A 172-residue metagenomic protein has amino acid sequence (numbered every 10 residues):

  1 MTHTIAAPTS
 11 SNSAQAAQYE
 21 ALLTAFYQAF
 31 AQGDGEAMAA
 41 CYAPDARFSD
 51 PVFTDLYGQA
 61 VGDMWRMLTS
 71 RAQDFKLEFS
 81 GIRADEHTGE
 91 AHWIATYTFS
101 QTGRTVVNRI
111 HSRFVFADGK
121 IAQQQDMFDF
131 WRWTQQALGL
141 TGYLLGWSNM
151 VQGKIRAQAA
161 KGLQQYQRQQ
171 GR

Functional and structural regions predicted by a protein language model:
M1-A40, P44, A160-R172: Short, low-complexity N-terminal intrinsically disordered segments enriched in polar/charged residues
T2-A7, T69-E78, R83-R172: A beta-strand edge to alpha-helix "cap/lid" segment located at domain peripheries
N12-Q15, T54, G103: Alpha-helix initiation/capping motif
Q15-A25, S49-P51, L68-R71, I155-A159: Short, mixed-charge, low-aromatic patches
Q18, A60, V106: Soluble or luminal CAZymes and related metallo-dependent hydrolases
L23-F26, F30, Y42, V61 (+3 more regions): Hydrophobic alpha-helical core bundles mediating ligand binding, dimerization, or RNAP-core interactions
F26, M38-A39, A46, V61 (+3 more regions): Hydrophobic pocket/interface hotspot
G35-A39, A43-G89: A solvent-exposed, acidic/Ser-Thr-rich amphipathic alpha-helical stretch
